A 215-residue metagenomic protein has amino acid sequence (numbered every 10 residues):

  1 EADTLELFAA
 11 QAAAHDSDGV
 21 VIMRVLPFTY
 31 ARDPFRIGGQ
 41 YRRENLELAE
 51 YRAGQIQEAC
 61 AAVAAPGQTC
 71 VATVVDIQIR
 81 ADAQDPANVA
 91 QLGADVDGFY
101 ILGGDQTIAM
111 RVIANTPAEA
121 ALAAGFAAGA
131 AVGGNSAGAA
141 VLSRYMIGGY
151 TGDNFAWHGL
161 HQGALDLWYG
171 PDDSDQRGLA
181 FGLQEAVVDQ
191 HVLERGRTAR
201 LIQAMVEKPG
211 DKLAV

Functional and structural regions predicted by a protein language model:
E1-T107: Extended, subdomain-level signal for the structured scaffold at the beginning of enzyme domains
L7, I202-E207: Short, solvent-exposed amphipathic alpha-helical segments in soluble enzyme and RNA/protein-processing domains
A14-D16, Q91-D95, A124-A127, L179-G182 (+1 more regions): Extracellular/periplasmic catalytic domains that process cell-envelope and extracellular macromolecules
T69-V71, G129, K212: A generic structural signal for alpha->beta connector loops
D95, R200-L201: First exposed extracellular module after export/assembly in secreted or surface-exposed proteins
Y100-I101, V132-N135, A214-V215: General beta-strand structural signal in soluble alpha/beta enzymes
M110-T198: Class I SAM-dependent methyltransferase SAM-binding "motif I" and its flanking Rossmann-like core
E207-V215: Short, intrinsically disordered, charge-balanced linker/junction segments flanking boundaries in proteins
